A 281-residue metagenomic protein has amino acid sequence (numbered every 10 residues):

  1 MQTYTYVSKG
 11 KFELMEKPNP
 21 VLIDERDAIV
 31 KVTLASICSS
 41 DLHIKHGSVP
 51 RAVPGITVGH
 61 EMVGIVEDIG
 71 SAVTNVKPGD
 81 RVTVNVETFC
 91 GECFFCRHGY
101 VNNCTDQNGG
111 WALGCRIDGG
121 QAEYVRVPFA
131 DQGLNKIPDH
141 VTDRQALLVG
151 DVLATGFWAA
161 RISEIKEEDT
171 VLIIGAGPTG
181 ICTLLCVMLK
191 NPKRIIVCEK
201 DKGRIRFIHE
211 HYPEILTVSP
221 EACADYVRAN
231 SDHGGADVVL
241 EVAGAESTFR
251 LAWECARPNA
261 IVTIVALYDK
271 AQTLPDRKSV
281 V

Functional and structural regions predicted by a protein language model:
V7, N19-P20, V53-G59, L113-D118 (+1 more regions): Short Gly/Pro-enriched turn/cap motifs at secondary-structure boundaries
P20-A35, S48-R97, P138-V141: Glycine-rich beta-strand-centered segment in the early N-terminal region that forms part of a ligand/cofactor-binding
S40-H46: Cytochrome P450 core scaffold surrounding the K-helix E-X-X-R motif and the conserved "meander" helix-loop region
N75-P78, E167, P258: Short, flexible surface segments
R81, T170, A260-I261: Short glycine-centered segments of the SAM/dcSAM-binding site in methyltransferase folds
E92-I174: NAD(P)H dinucleotide-binding glycine-rich loop of Rossmann-like/cofactor-binding domains, especially the beta1-alpha1
K136-D225: Mid-domain Rossmann-like dinucleotide-binding core that forms the NAD(H)/NADP(H) cofactor-binding site
S163, M188, I205-S279: Glycine-rich cofactor phosphate-binding loops and adjacent beta1-alpha1 units of small-molecule cofactor enzyme domains
